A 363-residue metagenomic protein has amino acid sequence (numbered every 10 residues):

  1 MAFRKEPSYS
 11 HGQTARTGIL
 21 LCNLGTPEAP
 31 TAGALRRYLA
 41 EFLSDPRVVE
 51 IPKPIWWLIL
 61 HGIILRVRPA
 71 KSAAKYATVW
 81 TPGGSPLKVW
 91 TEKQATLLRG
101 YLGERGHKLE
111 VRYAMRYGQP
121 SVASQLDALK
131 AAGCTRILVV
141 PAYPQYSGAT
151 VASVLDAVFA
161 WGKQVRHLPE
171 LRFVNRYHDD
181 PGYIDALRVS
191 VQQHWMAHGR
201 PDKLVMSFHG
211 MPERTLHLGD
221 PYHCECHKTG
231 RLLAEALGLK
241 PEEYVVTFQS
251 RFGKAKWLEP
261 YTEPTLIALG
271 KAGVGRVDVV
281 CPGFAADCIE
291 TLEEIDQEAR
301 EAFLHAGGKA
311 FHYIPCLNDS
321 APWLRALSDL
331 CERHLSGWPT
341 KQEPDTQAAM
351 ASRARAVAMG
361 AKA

Functional and structural regions predicted by a protein language model:
M1-A363: Active-site-proximal alpha-helix that buttresses catalytic centers in soluble enzyme cores
